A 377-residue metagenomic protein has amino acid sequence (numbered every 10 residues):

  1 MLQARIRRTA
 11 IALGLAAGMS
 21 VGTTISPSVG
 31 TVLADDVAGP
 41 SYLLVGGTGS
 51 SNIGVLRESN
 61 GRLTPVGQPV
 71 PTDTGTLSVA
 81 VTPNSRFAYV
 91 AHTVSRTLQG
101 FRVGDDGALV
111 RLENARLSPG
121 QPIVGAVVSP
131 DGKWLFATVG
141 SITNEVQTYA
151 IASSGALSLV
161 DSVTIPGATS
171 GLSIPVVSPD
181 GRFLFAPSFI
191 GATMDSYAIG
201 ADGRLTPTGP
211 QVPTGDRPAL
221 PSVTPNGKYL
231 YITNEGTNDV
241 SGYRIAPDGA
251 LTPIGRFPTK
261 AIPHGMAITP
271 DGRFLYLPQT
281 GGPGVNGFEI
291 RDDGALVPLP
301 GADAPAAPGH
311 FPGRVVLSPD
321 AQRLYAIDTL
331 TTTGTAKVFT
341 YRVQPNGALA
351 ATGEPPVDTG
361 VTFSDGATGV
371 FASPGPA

Functional and structural regions predicted by a protein language model:
L2-L13: Bacterial N-terminal signal peptides that target proteins for export
R5, M19, P27-A377: Predominantly soluble domains enriched in secretory-pathway, periplasmic, or organellar proteins
A12-S26: Bacterial N-terminal signal peptides
